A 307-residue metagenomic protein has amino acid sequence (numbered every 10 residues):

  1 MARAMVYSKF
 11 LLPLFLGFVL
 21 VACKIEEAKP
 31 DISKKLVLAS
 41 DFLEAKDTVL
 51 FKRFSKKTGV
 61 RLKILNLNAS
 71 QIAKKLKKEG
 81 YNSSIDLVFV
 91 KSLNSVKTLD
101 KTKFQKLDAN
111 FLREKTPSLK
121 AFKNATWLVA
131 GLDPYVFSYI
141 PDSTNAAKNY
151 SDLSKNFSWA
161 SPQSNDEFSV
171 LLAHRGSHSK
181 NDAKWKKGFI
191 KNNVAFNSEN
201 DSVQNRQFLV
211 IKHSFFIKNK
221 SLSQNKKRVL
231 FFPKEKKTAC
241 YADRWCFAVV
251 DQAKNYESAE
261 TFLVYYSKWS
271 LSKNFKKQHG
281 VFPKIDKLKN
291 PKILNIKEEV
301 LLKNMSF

Functional and structural regions predicted by a protein language model:
C23-T98: Early extracytoplasmic/lumenal segment of secretory-pathway proteins
N66-K74, G188-S202: Short helix-initiation/N-cap motifs at beta->coil->alpha
S84-I85, V90-S198: Extracytoplasmic ligand-binding site segments that recognize negatively charged/polar headgroups
L93-L99, Q207-V229: A ligand-binding cleft/hinge motif common to bilobed small-molecule-binding domains
T116-L119, V129, D133-Y135, K186-K191 (+1 more regions): Periplasmic-binding protein-like
V136-D142, R175-G176, A242-N255, N274-Q278: A bilobed periplasmic-binding-protein/Venus flytrap-type ligand-binding module shared by bacterial periplasmic
W159-S164, Y265-D286: Periplasmic-binding protein-like
K287-F307: Extracellular/periplasmic bilobal clamshell ligand-binding domains
